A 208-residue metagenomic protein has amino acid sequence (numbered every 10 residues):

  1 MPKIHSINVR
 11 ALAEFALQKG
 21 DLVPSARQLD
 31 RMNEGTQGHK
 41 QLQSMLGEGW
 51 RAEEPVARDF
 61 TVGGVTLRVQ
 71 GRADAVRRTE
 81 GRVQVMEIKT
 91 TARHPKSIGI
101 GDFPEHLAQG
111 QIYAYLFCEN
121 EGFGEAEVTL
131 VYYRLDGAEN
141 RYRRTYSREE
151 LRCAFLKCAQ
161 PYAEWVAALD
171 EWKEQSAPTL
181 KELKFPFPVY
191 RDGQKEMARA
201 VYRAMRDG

Functional and structural regions predicted by a protein language model:
M1-R82, P104, A108: Metal-dependent nuclease catalytic cores that hydrolyze phosphodiester bonds in DNA/RNA, characterized by
K3-D21, E125-Y132, V166-P178: Short, compositionally biased low-complexity segments
Q28, G99-P104, K184-F187: Short, charged/polar micro-motifs that form catalytic or ligand-binding hotspots
L42-L46, A114-E121, V201: Hydrophobic, Leu/Ile/Phe/Ala-enriched alpha-helical segments that form helix-helix packing faces
F60-F155: Mg2+/Mn2+-dependent nuclease catalytic core
E149-E182: Polybasic (Lys/Arg-rich)
W172-G208: Conserved pre-motif I regulatory segment
